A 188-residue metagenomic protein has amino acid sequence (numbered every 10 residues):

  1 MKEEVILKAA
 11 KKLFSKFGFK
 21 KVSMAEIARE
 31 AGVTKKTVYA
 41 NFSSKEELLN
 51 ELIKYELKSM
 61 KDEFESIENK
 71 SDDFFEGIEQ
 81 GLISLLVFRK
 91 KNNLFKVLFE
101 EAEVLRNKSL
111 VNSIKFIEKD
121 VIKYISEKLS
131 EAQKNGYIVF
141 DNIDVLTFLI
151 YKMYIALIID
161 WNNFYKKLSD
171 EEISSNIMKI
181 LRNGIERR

Functional and structural regions predicted by a protein language model:
K2-A10, I27, L52-E56, M60 (+1 more regions): Generic hydrophobic, amphipathic alpha-helix propensity
V5, L13-E47, E51: Helix-turn-helix
A9-L13, F88: Short amphipathic alpha-helical elements of helix-turn-helix/winged-helix folds
E51, E65-K91, L146-I150, E171: Hydrophobic alpha-helical connector segments
K58-K61, E65, K108-N135, V145-F148 (+1 more regions): Amphipathic alpha-helical packing segments from all-alpha helical-bundle domains
V87, K123, E127-N135, K152-M153 (+2 more regions): C-terminal peripheral helix-coil segments that are non-catalytic and often amphipathic
F88-S109, I159, N163: Amphipathic alpha-helical segments used for helix-helix packing
